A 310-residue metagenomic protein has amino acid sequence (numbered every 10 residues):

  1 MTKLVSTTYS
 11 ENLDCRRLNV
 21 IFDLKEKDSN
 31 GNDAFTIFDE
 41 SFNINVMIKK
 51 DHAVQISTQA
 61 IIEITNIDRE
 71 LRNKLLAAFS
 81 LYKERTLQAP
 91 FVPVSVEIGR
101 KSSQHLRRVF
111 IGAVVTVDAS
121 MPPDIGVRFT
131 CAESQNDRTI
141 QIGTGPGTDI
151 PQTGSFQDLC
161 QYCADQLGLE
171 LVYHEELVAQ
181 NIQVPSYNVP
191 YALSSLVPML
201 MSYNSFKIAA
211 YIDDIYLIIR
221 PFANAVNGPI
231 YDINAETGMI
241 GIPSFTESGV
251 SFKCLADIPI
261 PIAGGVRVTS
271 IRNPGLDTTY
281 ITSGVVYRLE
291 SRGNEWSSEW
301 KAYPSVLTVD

Functional and structural regions predicted by a protein language model:
M1-F129, G293-E295: Assembly/oligomerization scaffold segments
C15, C131, C160-C163, C254: Generic recognition of cysteine residues
I48-K49, A53-R85, I218-D310: An acidic/polar, Gly/Ser/Thr-rich interaction patch typically located in mid-to-C-terminal regions of proteins
I61-I64, L71-F79, G143-L171, N188-I212 (+2 more regions): Amphipathic, non-transmembrane alpha-helical segments in extracytoplasmic/periplasmic proteins
R69-E70, S103-Q104, D137-R138, Y203-A209 (+2 more regions): Short beta-strands and strand-coil junctions in structured, solvent-facing domains, enriched
R100, V115-D118, E133-Q135, A256 (+1 more regions): Short, flexible loop/turn elements at secondary-structure junctions
T116, M121-R138, L167-S244: Short beta-strand-centered interaction patches in the first periplasmic/extracellular domains of large envelope
I125-I142, N294-D310: Short solvent-exposed strand/turn elements
